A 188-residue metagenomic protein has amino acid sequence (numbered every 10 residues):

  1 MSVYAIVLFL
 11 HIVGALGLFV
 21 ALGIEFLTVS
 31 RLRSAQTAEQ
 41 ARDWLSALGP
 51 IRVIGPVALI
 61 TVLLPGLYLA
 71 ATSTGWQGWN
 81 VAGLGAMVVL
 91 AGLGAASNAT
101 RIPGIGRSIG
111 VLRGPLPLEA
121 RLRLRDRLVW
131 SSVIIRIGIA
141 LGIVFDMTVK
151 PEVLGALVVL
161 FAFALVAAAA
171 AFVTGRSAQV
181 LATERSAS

Functional and structural regions predicted by a protein language model:
M1-S188: Polytopic transmembrane helical bundles with strong interfacial aromatic enrichment
